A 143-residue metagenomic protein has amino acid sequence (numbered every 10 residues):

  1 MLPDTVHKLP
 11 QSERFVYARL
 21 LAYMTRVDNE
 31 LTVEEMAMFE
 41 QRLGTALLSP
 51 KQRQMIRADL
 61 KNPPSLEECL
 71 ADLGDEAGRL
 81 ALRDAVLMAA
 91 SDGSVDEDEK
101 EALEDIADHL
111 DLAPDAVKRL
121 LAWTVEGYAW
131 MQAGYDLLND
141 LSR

Functional and structural regions predicted by a protein language model:
M1-R143: Small-residue-enriched hydrophobic alpha-helices in membranes
